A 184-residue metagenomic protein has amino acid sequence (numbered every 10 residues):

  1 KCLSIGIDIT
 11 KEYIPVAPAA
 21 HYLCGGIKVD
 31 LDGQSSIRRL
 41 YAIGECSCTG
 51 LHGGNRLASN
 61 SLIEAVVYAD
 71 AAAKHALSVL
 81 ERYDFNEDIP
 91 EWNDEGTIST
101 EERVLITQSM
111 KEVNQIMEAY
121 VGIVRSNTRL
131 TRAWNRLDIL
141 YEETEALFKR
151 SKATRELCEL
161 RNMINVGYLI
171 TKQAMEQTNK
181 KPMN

Functional and structural regions predicted by a protein language model:
K1-C24, I37-R39: C-terminal catalytic lobe of FAD-dependent flavoproteins
Y22, K28-A42, C46-N184: Glycine- and aromatic-enriched mobile tails/lids
